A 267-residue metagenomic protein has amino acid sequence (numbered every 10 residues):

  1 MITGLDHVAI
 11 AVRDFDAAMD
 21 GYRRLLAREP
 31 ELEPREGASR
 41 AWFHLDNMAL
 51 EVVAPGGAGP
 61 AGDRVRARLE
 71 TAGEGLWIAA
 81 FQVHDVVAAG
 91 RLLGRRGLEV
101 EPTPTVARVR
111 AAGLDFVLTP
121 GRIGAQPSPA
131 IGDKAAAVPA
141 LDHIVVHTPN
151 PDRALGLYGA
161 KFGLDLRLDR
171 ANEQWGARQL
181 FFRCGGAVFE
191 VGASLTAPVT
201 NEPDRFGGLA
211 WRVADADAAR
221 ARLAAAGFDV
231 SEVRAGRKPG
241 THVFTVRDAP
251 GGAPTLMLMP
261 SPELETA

Functional and structural regions predicted by a protein language model:
M1-D16, E74-F81, T119-L155, F206-W211 (+1 more regions): N-terminal beta-strand motif that seeds the catalytic metal site of vicinal oxygen chelate
M1-I2, A9-I10, D14, A41-L45 (+7 more regions): Short, low-complexity cationic-aromatic patches
T3, E36-A38, E74, P139 (+3 more regions): Short, solvent-exposed coil/turn segments
A9-L50, G56, A88-A107, V146-V188 (+3 more regions): Core segments of cupin and vicinal oxygen chelate
E51, V87-A140, E173-E190, A210 (+1 more regions): Vicinal oxygen chelate
E51-G75, A79, V83, T119-R122 (+1 more regions): DNA polymerase sliding clamps and clamp-related checkpoint/processivity subunits
A58-D63, A125-P127, A197-N201, L264-T266: A short local loop/turn or secondary-structure capping micro-motif enriched for an aromatic residue
Q179-R212, D217-R220: Acidic/His-leaning functional-site neighborhoods
